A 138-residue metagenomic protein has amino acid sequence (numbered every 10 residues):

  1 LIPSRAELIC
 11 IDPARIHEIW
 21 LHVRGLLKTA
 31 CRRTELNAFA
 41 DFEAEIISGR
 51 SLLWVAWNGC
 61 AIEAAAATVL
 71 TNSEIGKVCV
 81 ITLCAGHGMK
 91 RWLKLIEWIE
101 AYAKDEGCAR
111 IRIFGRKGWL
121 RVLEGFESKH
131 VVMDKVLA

Functional and structural regions predicted by a protein language model:
L1-N37: Short amphipathic alpha-helix that is part of the acyltransferase structural core
I19, L53-A56, G118: Residues in intrinsically disordered, low-complexity segments of regulatory proteins
C31-L53: Active-site rim helix/loop that mediates acceptor-substrate recognition in acyltransferases
E43-A44, V69-T71, A101: Short, flexible, glycine/charge-rich loop motifs used to bind or transfer phosphoryl groups or to couple energy/partner
S48-M89: Conserved donor-binding loop and adjoining core beta-sheet/short helix segment in diverse acyl/aminoacyl transferases
R50-S51, G125-S128: Short glycine-aromatic motifs
E74-G125: Acyl-donor binding region in acyl/amide transferases
F114, S128-A138: Conserved catalytic-core motifs of GNAT/GCN5-like acyltransferases
